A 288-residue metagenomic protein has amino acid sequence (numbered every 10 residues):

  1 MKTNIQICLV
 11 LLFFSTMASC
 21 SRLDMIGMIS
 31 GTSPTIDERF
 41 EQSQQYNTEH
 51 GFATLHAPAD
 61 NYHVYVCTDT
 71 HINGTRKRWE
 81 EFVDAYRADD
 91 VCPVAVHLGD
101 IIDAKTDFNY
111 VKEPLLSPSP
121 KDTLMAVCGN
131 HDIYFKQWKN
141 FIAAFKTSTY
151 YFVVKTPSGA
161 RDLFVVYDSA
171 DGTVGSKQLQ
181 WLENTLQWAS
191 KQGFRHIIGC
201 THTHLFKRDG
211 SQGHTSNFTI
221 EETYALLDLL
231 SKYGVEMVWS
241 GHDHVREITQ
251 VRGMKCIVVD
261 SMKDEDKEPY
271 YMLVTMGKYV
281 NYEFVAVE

Functional and structural regions predicted by a protein language model:
M1-C8: Bacterial N-terminal signal peptides that target proteins for export
T16-S19: C-terminal motif of bacterial Sec signal peptides marking the signal peptidase cleavage site
S21-Y110: N-terminal active-site segment of His-dependent metallophosphoesterases
L23-Q45, Q187, R246-E288: Binuclear metal-dependent phosphoesterase catalytic core
A53-Y65, Y151-V165, G193-H196, Q250-C256 (+1 more regions): Beta-strand-turn-beta hairpins that frame and shape the catalytic cleft of phosphate-ester-processing enzymes
D69, G99-D100, G129-N130, H202 (+1 more regions): Active-site glycine-centered loops adjacent to acidic/histidine catalytic or metal-binding residues that shape
R78-T156: Core catalytic region of metal-dependent phosphoesterases/phosphodiesterases, especially metallo-beta-lactamase-like
A85-V94, T123, L163, T173-C256 (+2 more regions): His/acidic metal-ligating clusters that form di-metal
